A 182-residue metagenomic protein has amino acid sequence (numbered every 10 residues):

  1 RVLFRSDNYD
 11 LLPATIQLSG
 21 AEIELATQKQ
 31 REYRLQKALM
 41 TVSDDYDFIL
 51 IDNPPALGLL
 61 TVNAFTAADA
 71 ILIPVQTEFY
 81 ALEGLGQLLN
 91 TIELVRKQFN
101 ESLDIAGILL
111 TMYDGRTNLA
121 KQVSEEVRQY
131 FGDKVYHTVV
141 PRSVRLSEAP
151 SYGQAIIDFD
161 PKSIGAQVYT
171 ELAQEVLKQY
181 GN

Functional and structural regions predicted by a protein language model:
R1-D44, F99, A149-Y152: P-loop/Walker-type NTP enzyme "switch/lid" segment
L11, V135-V139, I156: Conserved beta-strand scaffold positions in the cores of enzyme catalytic domains, especially in NTP/NDP-utilizing
A14, T138, R142, P161: Active-site donor-binding loop signature of nucleotide-sugar glycosyltransferases
Q28-R31, A81-G84, G165: Short, conserved glycine- and acidic-residue-centered signature motifs in active-site or ligand-binding loops
R34, Q87, V168: Charged catalytic carboxylate motif
M40-V144: Conserved catalytic-core segment of NTP-binding enzymes
P150-E171: C-terminal boundary of histidine-terminating zinc-finger modules
E171-N182: C-terminal alpha-helix
